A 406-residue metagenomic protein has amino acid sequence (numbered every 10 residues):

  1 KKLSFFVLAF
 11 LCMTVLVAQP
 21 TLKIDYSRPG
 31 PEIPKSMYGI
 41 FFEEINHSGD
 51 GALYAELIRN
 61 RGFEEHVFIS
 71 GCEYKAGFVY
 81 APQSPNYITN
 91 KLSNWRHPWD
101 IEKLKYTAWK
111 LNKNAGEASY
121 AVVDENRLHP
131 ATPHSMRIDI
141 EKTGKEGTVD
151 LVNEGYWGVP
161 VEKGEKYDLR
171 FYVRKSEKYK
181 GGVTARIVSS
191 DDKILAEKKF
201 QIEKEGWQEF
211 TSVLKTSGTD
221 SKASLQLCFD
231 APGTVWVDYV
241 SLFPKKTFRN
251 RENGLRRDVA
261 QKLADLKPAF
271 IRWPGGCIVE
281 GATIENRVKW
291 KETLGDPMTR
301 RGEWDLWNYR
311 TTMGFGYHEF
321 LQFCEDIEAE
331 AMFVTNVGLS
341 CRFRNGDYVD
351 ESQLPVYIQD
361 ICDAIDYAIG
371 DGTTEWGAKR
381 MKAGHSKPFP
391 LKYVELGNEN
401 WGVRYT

Functional and structural regions predicted by a protein language model:
K1-P20: Bacterial Sec-dependent N-terminal signal peptides
Q19-T312, E330, N345-P355, C362: Extracellular and organelle-lumenal recognition/adhesion modules and their flexible linkers in secreted
N46-H47, G276-E280, V337-C341, N398-V403: Solvent-exposed loop/turn segments at secondary-structure junctions within structured extracellular/periplasmic domains
F315-H318, Q322, I358-C362: A structural signal for well-ordered alpha-helical segments within the folded catalytic domains of diverse enzymes
E319-E330, K387: A structural motif corresponding to the C-terminal end of an alpha-helix and its immediate exit/capping segment
A331-T335: Hydrophobic beta-strand scaffold residues
G338-L339, G346, R380-K382: Short linear capping/connector segments at secondary-structure termini
V356-D363, Y367-A378, K382-T406: Active-site neighborhood of glycoside hydrolase catalytic domains
